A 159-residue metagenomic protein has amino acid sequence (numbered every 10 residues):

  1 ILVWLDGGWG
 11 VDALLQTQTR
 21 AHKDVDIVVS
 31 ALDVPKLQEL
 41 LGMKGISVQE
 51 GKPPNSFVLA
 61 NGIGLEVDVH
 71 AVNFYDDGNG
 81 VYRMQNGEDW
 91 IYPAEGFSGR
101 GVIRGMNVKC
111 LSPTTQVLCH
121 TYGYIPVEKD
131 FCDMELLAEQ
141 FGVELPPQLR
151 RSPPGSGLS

Functional and structural regions predicted by a protein language model:
I1-V25, S30-A31, P35-Q38, S112: Active-site nucleotide-donor binding segment shared across nucleotidyl transfer reactions
G10-V11, F74-D76, T115-L118: Short, solvent-exposed loop/turn segments at secondary-structure junctions
L15-Q16, A60, G157: Short Asp/Glu-rich motifs
A21-K23, G45-I46, V127: Short, hinge-like loop/turn segments at secondary-structure boundaries
Q38-K44: A short alpha/beta connector and helix-capping loop motif
G45-G80: Conserved catalytic core of two-metal-ion nucleotidyltransferases
Y82-S159: Catalytic cores of NTP-dependent nucleotidyl/adenyl transfer enzymes across multiple folds
